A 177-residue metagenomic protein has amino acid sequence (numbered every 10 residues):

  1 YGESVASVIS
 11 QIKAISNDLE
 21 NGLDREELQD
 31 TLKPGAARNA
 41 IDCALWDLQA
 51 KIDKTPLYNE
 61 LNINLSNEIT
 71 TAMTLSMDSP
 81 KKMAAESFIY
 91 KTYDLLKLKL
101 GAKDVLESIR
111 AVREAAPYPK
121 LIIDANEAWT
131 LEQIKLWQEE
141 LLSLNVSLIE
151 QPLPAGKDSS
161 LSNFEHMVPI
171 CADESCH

Functional and structural regions predicted by a protein language model:
Y1-L121, A128-K135, E139-S143: N-terminal capping/lid subdomain adjacent to the active-site entrance of alpha/beta enzymes
P56, S147, P169: Residue-level detector of anion-binding/catalytic polar loops
A72, I122-D124, E150, P169-D173: Structural detector of well-ordered beta-strand residues that form the stable sheet scaffold of enzyme domains
A102, E127, L153-P154, C176-H177: Short, glycine/acidic-enriched loop or turn micro-motifs at the edges of active sites
L144-D158: A short, conserved beta-to-alpha structural element at the edge of catalytic cores that scaffolds binding
G156-H177: Catalytic alpha/beta core domains of metabolic enzymes, predominantly
